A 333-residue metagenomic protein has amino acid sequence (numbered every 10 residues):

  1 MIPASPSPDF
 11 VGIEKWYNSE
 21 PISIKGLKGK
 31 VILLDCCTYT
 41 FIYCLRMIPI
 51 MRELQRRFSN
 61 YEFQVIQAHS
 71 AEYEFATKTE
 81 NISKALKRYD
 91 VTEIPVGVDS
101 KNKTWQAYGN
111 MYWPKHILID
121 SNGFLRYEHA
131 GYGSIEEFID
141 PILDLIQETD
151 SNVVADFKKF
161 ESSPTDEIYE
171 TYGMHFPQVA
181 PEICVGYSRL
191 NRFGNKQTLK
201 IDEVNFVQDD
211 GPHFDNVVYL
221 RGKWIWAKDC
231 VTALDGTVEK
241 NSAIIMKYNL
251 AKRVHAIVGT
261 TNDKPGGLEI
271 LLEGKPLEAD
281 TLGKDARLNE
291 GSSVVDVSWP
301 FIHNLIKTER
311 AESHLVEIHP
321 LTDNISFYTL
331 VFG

Functional and structural regions predicted by a protein language model:
M1-I22, E136-G333: Non-globular targeting/processing and membrane-anchoring segments
I22-L45, V65: Short active-site neighborhood of thiol/selenol oxidoreductases, capturing the structured segment around
K28-I32, Y61-Q64, V91-I94, S121: Loop/turn elements at helix/coil->beta-strand transitions in domains of secreted/extracellular proteins
T38-I42, A71-E74, N102-K103, L125 (+1 more regions): Solvent-exposed loop/turn segments at secondary-structure junctions within structured extracellular/periplasmic domains
L45-Y89, S100-T104: Structural microenvironment flanking redox-active thiols in thiol-disulfide oxidoreductases
R56-N60, K87-V91, F124, L143-D150: Sec-exported extracytoplasmic/periplasmic mature domains
R88-E93, V98-P141, L305-T308: Thiol/disulfide oxidoreductase modules built on the thioredoxin-like
